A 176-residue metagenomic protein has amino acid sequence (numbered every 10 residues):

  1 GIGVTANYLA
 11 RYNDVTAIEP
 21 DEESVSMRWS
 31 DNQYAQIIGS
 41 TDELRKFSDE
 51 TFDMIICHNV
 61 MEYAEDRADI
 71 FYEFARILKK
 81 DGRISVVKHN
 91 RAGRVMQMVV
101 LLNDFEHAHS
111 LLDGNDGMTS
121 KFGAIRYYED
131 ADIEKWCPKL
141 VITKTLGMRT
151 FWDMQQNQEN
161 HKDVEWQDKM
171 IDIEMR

Functional and structural regions predicted by a protein language model:
I2-L44: Class I SAM-dependent methyltransferase SAM/SAH-binding core
R45-I55: A short acidic, Gly/Pro-enriched loop at the edge of an enzyme's catalytic core that lines a small-molecule cofactor
D53-R67: A short SAM/SAH-binding and catalytic strip from SAM-dependent methyltransferases
A68-R83: A short glycine-rich, Lys/Arg-flanked "PGG" loop and its adjoining helix->strand segment in the class I
R83-L112: Conserved class I S-adenosyl-L-methionine
F122-T145: Short alpha-helix
K135, K144-R176: A C-terminal cap/extension of S-adenosyl-L-methionine-dependent methyltransferases that defines the acceptor-substrate
